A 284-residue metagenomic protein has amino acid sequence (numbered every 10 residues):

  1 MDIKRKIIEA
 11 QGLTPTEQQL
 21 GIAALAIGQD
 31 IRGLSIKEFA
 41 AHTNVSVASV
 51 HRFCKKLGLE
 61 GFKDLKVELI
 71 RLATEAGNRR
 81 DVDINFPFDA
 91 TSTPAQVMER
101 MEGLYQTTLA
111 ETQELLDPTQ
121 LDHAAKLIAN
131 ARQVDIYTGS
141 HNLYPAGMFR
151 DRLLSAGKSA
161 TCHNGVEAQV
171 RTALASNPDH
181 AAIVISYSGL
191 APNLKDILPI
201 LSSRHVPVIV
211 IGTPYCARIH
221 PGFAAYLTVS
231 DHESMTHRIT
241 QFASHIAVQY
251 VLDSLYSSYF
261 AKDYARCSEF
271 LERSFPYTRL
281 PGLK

Functional and structural regions predicted by a protein language model:
D2-K4, P15-I22, Q29-G33, K37 (+1 more regions): HTH-adjacent hinge/linker in prokaryotic transcriptional regulators
I7-L13: Short amphipathic alpha-helical boundary/capping segments
E9, A26-Q29: N-terminal helix-turn-helix/winged-helix DNA-binding helices and compositionally similar short basic alpha-helical
N85-F86, S186, R279-K284: Charged/polar, low-hydrophobicity segments characteristic of intrinsically disordered regions and flexible loops
Q106-T108, L121-A125, A129-R132: Glycine-rich beta-alpha loop segments
K126-I246, Y250, Y256-D263: Glycine-rich phosphate-binding loops that contact phosphosugars or nucleotide phosphates
A265-K284: A short, charged, Gly/Pro-tolerant segment at domain boundaries
